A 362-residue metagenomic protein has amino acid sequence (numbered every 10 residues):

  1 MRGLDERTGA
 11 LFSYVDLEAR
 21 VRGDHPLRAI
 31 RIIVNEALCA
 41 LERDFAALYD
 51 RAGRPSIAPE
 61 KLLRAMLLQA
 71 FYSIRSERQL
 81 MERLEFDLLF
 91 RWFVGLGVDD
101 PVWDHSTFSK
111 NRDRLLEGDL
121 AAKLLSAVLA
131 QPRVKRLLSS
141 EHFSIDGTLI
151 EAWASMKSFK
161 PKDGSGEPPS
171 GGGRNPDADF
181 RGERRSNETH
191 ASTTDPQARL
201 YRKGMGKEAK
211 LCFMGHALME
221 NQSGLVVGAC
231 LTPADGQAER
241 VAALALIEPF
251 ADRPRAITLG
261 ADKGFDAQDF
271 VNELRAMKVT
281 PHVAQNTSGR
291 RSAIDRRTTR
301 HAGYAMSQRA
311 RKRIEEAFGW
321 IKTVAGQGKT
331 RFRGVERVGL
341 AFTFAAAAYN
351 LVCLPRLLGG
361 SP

Functional and structural regions predicted by a protein language model:
R2-L11, V15, L27-L137, A152: Basic, low-complexity intrinsically disordered segments
T8-S13, L41-F45, S106-F108, T193-T194 (+4 more regions): Short acidic (Asp/Glu) and glycine-rich catalytic loops that position anionic groups and cofactors
R22, P26, G53-K61, S76 (+9 more regions): Secondary-structure capping and boundary motifs in well-ordered enzyme cores
R64-F71, T343-C353: Short, hydrophobic/amphipathic alpha-helical patches that form generic packing surfaces within helical domains
E85, V94-R275, Y349-N350: Polybasic low-complexity intrinsically disordered regions
G164-G172, D177, K263-E336, L340-T343: Helix-centered, glycine/charged polyanion-binding patches within enzymatic domains that contact phosphate-containing
R255-G260, T280-A284, L357-G360: Acidic/polar loop patches that form or flank catalytic/metal-binding clefts of enzymes that bind anionic ligands
V324, G328, C353-P362: A short, flexible helix-boundary coil/loop motif
